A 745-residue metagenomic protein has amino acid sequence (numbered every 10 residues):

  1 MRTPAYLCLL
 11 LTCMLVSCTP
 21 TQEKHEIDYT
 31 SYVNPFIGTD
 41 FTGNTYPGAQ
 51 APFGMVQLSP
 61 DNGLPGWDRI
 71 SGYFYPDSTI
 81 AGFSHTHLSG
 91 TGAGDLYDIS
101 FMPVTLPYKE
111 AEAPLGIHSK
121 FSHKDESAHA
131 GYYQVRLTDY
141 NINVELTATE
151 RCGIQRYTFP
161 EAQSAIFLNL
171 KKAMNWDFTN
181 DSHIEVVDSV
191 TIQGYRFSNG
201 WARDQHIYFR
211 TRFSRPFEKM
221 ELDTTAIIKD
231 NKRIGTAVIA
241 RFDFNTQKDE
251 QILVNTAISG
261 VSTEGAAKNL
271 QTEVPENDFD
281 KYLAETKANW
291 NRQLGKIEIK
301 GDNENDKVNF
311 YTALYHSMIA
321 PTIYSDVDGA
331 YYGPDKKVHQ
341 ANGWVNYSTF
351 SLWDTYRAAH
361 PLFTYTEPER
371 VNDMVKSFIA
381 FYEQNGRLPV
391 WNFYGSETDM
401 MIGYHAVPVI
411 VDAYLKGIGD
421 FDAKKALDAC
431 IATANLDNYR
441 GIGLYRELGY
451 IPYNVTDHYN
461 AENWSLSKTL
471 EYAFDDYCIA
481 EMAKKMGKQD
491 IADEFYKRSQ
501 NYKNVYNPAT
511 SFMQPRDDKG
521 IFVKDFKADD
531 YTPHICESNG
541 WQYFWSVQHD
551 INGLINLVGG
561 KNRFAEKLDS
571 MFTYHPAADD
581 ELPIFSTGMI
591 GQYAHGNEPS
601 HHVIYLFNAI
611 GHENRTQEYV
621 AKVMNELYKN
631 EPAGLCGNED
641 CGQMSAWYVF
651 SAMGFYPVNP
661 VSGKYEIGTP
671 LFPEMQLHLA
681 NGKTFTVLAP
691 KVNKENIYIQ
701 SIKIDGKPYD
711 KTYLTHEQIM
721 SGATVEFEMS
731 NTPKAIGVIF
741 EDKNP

Functional and structural regions predicted by a protein language model:
R2-L9: Sec-dependent signal peptide recognition, specifically the positively charged N-region followed immediately by
L15-S17: C-terminal motif of bacterial Sec signal peptides marking the signal peptidase cleavage site
E23-H360, T364-P408, Y414-L470, E481-N504 (+7 more regions): Accessory carbohydrate-recognition regions in carbohydrate-active enzymes
D475: ATP-dependent phospho-/nucleotidyl transfer catalytic cores
Y698: Extracellular attachment/recognition segments
